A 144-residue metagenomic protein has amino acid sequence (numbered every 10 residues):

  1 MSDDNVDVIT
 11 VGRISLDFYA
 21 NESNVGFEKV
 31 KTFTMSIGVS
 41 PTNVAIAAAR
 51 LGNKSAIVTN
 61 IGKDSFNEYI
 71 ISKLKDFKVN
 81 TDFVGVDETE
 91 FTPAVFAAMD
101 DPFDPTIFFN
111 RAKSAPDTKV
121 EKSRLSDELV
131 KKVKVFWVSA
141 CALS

Functional and structural regions predicted by a protein language model:
S2-N80, V120-K122: Glycine-rich phosphate/adenosyl-contacting loop at the front of the ribokinase-like
K54-A140: Conserved N-terminal subdomain of the carbohydrate kinase-like
A142-S144: Glycine/threonine-rich flexible loop motifs
